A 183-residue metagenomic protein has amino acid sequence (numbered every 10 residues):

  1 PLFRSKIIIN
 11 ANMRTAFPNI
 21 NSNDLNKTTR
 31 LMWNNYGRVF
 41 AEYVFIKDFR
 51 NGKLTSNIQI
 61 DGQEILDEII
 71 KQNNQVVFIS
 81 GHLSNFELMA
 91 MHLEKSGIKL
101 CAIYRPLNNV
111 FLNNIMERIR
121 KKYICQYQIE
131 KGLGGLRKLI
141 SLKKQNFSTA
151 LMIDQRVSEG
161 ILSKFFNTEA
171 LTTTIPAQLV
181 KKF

Functional and structural regions predicted by a protein language model:
I7-S56: Negatively charged linear elements and acidic catalytic determinants
K47-F183: Soluble catalytic domains of membrane acyltransferases
